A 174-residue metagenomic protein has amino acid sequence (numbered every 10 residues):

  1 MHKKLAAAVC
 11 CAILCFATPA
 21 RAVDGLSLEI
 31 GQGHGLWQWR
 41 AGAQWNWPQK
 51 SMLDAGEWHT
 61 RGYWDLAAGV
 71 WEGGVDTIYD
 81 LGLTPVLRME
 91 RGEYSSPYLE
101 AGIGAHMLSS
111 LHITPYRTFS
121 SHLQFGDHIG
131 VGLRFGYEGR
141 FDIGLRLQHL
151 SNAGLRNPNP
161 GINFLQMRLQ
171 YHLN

Functional and structural regions predicted by a protein language model:
M1-V23, N174: Cleavable N-terminal export/targeting peptides
A20-V23, Q49-T60, V75, R91-S96 (+2 more regions): Short loop/turn motifs that connect adjacent beta-strands in outer-membrane beta-barrel proteins
L26-I30, A41-A43, G62-L66, L99-I103 (+3 more regions): Membrane-embedded beta-strand positions of outer-membrane beta-barrel proteins
S27-E29, W71-G73, I113-F119, N152-N157: Extracellular loop and loop/strand-boundary signature of outer-membrane beta-barrel proteins
I30-L36, W45-W47, L66-E72, I103-S109 (+2 more regions): Transmembrane beta-strands of outer-membrane beta-barrel pores
Q32-G35, V75-Y79, T118-L123, N157-I162: Replace "Gram-negative outer membrane beta-barrel proteins" with "bacterial and organellar outer membrane beta-barrel
W39-A43, G161-N174: Outer-membrane beta-barrel "beta-signal"
Q44-N46, V86-E90, G132-R134, Q170-H172: Transmembrane beta-barrel domains of outer membrane proteins
